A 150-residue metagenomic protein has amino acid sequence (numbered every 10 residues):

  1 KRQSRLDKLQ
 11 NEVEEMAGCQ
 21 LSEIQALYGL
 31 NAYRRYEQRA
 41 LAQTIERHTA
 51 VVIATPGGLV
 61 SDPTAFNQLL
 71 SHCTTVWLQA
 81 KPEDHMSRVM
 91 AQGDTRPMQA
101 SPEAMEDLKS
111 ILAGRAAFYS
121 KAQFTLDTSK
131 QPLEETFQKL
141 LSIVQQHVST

Functional and structural regions predicted by a protein language model:
K1-S4: A conserved segment at the C-terminal end of the G1
D7, T74-V76, F124-L126: Hydrophobic/aromatic beta-strand patches that form the interior of the parallel beta-sheet core in alpha/beta enzyme
K8-L70: ATP-dependent small-molecule kinase phosphotransfer cores that center on conserved nucleotide phosphate-binding segments
E23, H72-A116: A glycine- and Lys/Arg-enriched "phosphate-lid" helix/loop adjacent to the NTP-binding pocket of small-molecule kinases
A40-Q43, T64-A65, D107, G114 (+1 more regions): Short acidic active-site motifs
H48, H72-C73, A122-Q123: Short, well-ordered alpha-helix to beta-strand connector turns
P56-L59, K81-E83, Q131: Short glycine-rich anion-binding loops that position phosphate/pyrophosphate groups of nucleotides and phosphorylated
A113-T150: NTP-dependent small-molecule kinase module
